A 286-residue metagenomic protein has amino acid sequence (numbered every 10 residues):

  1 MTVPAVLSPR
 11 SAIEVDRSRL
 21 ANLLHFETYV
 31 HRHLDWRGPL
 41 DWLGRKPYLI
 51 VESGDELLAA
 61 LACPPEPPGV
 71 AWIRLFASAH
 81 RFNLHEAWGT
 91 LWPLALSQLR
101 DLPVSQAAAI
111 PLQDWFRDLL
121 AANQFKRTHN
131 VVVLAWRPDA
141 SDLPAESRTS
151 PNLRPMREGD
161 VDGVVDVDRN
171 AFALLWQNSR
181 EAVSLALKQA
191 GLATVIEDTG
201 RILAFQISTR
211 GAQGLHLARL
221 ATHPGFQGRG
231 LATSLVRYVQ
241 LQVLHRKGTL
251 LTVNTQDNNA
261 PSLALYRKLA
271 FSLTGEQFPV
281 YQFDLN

Functional and structural regions predicted by a protein language model:
M1, P67-G69, A77-R148, Q277-F283: Acyl-donor-binding surface of acyltransferase catalytic domains
T2-L20, P151-V164: A short beta-loop-alpha structural element at the N-terminal edge of CoA-dependent acyl/N-acetyltransferase catalytic
N22-D35, D166-N178: Helix-loop element at the rim of GNAT/NAT acetyltransferase active sites that forms part of the acceptor-substrate
H25, D35-P93, D198, Q206-A218 (+1 more regions): Conserved donor-binding loop and adjoining core beta-sheet/short helix segment in diverse acyl/aminoacyl transferases
N83-S97, T222, G228-L241, H245 (+1 more regions): Conserved acetyl-CoA-binding loop-helix of GNAT-fold acetyltransferases
Q106-I110, L217, L251-T255: Conserved hydrophobic beta-strand within the GNAT/NAT acetyltransferase core sheet that lines the active-site cleft
P111-H129, R229, T233, D257-G275: Conserved active-site alpha-helix within GNAT-family acetyltransferase domains
W176-N178, L185-D198, I202-G211: Phosphate-binding active sites in nucleotide-utilizing proteins
